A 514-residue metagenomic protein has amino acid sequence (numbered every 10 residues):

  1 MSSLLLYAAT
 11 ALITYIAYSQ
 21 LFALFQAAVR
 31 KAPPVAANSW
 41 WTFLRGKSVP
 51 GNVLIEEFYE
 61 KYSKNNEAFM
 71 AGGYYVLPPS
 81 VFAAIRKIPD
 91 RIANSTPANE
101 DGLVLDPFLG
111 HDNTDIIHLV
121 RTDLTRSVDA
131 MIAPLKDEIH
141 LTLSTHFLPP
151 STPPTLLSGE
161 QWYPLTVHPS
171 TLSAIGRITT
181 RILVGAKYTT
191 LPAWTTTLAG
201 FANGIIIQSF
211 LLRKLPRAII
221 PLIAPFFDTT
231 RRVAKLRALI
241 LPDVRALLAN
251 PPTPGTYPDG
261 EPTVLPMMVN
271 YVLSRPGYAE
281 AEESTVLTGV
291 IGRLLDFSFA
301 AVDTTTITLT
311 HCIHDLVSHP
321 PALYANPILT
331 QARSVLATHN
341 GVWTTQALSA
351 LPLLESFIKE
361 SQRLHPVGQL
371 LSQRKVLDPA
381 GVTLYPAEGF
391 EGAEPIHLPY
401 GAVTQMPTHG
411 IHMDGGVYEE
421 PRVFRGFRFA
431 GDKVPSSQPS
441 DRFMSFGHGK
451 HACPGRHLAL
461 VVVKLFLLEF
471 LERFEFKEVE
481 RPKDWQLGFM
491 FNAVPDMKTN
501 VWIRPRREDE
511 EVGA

Functional and structural regions predicted by a protein language model:
M1-L12, G72, A130, S151-T179 (+3 more regions): Cytochrome P450
S3-I116, S127, P134, R442: N-terminal membrane-proximal hinge/A-helix region immediately C-terminal to the signal-anchor transmembrane segment
K47-E60, S334-E394, A402-Q405, G415: Conserved cytochrome P450 K-helix E-x-x-R motif and the immediately C-terminal K′/meander segment
P50-G72, S95-Y188, I205-S209, I240-G255 (+1 more regions): Cytochrome P450 catalytic-domain "roof"
G200-E280: Cytochrome P450 catalytic core segment centered on helix I
M268-S334, S361, G455, V463: Central I-helix of cytochrome P450 enzymes
Y400, M406-V434: Conserved cytochrome P450 K-helix/beta-meander segment immediately N-terminal to the heme-binding cysteine loop
P439, R456-A493: Cytochrome P450 heme-binding "Cys pocket" and the immediately downstream C-terminal segment
